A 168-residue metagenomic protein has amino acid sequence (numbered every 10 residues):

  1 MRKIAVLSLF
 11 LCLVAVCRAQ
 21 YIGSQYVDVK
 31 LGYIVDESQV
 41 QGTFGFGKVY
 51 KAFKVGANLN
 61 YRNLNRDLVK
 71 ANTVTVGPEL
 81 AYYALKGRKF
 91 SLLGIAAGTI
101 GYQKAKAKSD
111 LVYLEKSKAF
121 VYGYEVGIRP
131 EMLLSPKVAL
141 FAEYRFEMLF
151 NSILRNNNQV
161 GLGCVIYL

Functional and structural regions predicted by a protein language model:
M1-S24: Cleavable N-terminal export/targeting peptides
R18-L64, V165-Y167: Short glycine/proline- and aromatic-enriched beta-strand/turn motifs that initiate or cap beta-hairpins
S24, V55-V74, I100-Y122, I153 (+1 more regions): Flexible, solvent-exposed loop segments that connect beta-strands
V29-T43, N65-A71, R88, M148-N157: Solvent-exposed loop/turn segments connecting transmembrane beta-strands in outer-membrane beta-barrel proteins
V29-Y33, F44-K48, A57-Y61, P78 (+3 more regions): Transmembrane beta-barrel strands of outer-membrane/channel proteins
G47-K51, A81-L85, R129-L133, V165-Y167: Structural signature of outer-membrane beta-barrel channels/translocons
K51-A57, R88-F90, M132-L140: Repeated loop/turn-to-beta-strand initiation elements of outer-membrane beta-barrel proteins
N156-L168: Outer-membrane beta-barrel "beta-signal"
